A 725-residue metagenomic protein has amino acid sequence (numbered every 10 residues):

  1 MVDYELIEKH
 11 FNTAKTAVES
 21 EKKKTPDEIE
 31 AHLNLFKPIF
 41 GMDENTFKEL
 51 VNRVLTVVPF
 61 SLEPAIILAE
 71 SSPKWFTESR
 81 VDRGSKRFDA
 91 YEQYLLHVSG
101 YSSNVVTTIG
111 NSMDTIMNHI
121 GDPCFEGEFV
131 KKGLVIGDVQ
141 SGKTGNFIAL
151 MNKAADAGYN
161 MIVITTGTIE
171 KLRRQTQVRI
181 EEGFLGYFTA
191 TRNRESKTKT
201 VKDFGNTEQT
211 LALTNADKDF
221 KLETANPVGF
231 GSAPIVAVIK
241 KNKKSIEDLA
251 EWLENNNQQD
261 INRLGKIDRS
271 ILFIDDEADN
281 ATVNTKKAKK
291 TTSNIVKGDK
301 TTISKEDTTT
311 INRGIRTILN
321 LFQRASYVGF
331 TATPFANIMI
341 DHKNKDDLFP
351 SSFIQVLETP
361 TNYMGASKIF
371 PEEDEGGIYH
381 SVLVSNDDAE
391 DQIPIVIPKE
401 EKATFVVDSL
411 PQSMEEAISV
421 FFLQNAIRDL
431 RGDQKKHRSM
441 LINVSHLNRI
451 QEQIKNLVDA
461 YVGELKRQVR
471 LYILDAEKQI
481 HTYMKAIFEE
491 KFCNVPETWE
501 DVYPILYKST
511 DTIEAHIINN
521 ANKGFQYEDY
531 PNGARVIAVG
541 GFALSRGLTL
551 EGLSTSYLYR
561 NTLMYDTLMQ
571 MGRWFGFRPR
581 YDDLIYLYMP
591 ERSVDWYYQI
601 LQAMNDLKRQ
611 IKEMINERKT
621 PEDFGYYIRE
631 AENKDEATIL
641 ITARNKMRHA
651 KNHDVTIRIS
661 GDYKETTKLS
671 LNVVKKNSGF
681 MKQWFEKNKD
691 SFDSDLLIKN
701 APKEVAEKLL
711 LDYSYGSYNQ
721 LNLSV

Functional and structural regions predicted by a protein language model:
K15-E126, E170, Q177-D268, L272 (+1 more regions): Low-complexity, highly charged intrinsically disordered N-terminal segments that act as targeting/localization
V135: Hydrophobic anchor at the beta1->P-loop junction of P-loop NTPases
N146, L150: Hydrophobic positions on the alpha1 helix immediately C-terminal to the Walker A/P-loop
A154-L172: Conserved SF1/SF2 helicase motif Ia
T189-G205, Q209-L211, L264-G265, S270-A278 (+8 more regions): Conserved C-terminal RecA-like helicase domain
T191-K202, R269-D275, N284-R431, S439-L441 (+1 more regions): Conserved P-loop NTPase catalytic core
E373-Q479, K485-F488, F492, F575 (+1 more regions): C-terminal helicase lobe and adjacent C-terminal extensions/tails of nucleic-acid helicase motors
I518-D595: Conserved RecA-like P-loop NTPase helicase motor core
